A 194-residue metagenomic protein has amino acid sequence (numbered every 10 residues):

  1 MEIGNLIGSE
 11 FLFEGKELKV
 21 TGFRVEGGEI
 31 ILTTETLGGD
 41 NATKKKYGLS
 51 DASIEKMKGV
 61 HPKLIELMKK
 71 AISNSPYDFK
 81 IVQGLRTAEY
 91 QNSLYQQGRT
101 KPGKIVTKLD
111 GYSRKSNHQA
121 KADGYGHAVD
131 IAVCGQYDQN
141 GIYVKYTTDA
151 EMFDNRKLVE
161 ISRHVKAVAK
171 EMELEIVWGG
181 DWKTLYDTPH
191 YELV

Functional and structural regions predicted by a protein language model:
M1-I3: Mixed-charge, Lys/Arg-rich low-complexity intrinsically disordered regions
F13-E14, E26: Structural motif
E17-G22: Short beta-strand-centered aromatic/proline hotspots
R24-T34: Basic/aromatic-rich interaction segments and small domains that mediate binding to polyanionic partners
G38-Q83: Active-site acidic/histidine clusters and adjacent loop/turn architecture that either coordinate catalytic ions
K70-G103, E171: Extended, low-complexity, intrinsically disordered C-terminal regulatory tails of eukaryotic serine/threonine kinases
K108, S113-V194: Catalytic cores and adjacent binding grooves of peptidoglycan-active enzymes
